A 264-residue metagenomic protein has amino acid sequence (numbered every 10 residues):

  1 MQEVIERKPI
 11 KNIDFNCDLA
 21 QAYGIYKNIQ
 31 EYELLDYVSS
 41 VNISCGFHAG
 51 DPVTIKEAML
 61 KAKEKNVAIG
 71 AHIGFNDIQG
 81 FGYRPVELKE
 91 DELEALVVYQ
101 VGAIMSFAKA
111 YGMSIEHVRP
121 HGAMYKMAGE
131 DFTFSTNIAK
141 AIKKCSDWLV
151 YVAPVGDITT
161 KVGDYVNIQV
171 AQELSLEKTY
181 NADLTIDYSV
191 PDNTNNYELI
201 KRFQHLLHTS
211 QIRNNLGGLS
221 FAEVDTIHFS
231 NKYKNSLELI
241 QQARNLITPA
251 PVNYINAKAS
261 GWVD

Functional and structural regions predicted by a protein language model:
I13-C17, V41-I43, I69-I73, E116-P120 (+4 more regions): Hydrophobic faces of well-ordered beta-strands that scaffold small-molecule active sites in alpha/beta enzyme cores
Y23-I55: A short alpha/beta connector and helix-capping loop motif
Y32-D36, E57-G70, K109: Acidic (Asp/Glu)-rich catalytic clusters
S40-H48, Q79-E94, A128, F132 (+1 more regions): Glycine-rich tight-turn/loop motif centered on a GG-T
I43-H48, M127, S146-V155: Catalytic beta/alpha-barrel core
I78-G112, H117: Glycine/small-residue-rich loop that forms an oxyanion/phosphate-binding "nest" at active or ligand-binding sites
G156-R213, G217-S220: Active-site rim beta-loop-alpha module in soluble metabolic enzymes
S236-Y254, W262-D264: C-terminal helical cap(s) of enzyme catalytic domains, especially alpha/beta-barrels
